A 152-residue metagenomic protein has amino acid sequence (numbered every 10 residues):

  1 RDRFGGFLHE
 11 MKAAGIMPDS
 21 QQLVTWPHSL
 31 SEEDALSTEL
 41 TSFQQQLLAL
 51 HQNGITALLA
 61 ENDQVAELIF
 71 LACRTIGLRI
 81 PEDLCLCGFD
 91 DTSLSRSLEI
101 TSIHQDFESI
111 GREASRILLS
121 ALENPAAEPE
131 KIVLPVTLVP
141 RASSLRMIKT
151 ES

Functional and structural regions predicted by a protein language model:
R1-S152: Bacterial carbohydrate/catabolite-sensing allosteric modules
